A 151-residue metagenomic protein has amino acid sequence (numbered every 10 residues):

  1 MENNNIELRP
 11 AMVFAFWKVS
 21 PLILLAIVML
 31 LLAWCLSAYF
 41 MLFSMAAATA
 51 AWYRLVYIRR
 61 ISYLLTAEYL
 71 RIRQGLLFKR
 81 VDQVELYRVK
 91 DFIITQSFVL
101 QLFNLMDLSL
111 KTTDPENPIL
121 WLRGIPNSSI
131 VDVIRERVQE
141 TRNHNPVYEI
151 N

Functional and structural regions predicted by a protein language model:
M1-N151: N-terminal basic, Ser/Thr-rich segments that initiate or prime the first beta/alpha elements at protein or domain
